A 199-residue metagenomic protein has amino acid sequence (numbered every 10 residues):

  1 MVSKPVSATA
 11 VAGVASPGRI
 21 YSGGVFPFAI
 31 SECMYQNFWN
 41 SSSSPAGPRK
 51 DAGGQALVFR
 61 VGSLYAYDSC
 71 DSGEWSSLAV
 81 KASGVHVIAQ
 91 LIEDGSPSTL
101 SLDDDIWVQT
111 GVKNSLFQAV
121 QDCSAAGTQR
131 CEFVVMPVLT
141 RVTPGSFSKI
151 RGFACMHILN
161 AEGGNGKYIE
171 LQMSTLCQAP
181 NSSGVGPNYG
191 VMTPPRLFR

Functional and structural regions predicted by a protein language model:
M1-R199: N-linked glycosylation sequons
